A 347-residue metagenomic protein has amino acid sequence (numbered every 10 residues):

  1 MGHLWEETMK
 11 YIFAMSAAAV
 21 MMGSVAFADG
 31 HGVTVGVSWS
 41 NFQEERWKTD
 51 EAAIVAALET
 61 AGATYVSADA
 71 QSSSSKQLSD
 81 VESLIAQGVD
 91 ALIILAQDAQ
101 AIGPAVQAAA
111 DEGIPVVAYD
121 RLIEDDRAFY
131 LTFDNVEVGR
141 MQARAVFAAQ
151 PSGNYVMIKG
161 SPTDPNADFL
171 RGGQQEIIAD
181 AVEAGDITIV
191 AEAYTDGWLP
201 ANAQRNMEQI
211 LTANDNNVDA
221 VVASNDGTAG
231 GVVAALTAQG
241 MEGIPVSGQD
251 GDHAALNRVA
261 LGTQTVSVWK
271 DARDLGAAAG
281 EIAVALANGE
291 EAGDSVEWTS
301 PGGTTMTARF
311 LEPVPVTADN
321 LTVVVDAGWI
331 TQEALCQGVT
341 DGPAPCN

Functional and structural regions predicted by a protein language model:
G2-E6, Y11-F13, A26-N347: A residue-level marker of the well-folded mature domains of exported/periplasmic proteins
A14-G23: Bacterial N-terminal signal peptides
